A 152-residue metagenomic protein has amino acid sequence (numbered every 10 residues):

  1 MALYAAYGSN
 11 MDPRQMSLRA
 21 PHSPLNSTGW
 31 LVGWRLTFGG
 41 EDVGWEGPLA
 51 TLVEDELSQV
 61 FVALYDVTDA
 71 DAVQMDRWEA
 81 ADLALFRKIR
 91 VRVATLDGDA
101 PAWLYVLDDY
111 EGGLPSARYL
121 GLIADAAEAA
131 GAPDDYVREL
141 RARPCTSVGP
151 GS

Functional and structural regions predicted by a protein language model:
M1-S152: Glycine-aromatic micro-motifs
